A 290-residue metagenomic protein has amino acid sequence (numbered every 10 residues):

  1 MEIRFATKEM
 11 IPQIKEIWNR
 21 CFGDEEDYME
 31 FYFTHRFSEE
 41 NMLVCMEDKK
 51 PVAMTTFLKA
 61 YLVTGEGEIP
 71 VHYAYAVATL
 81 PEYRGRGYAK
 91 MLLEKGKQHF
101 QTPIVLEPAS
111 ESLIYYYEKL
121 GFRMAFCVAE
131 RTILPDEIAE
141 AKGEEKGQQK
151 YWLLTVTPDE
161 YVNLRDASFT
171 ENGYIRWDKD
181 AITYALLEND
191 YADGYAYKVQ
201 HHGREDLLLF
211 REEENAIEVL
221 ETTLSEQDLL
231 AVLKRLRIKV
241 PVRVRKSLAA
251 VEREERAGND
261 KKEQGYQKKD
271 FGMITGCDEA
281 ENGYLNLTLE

Functional and structural regions predicted by a protein language model:
M1-I3: Extreme N-terminal starter segment of soluble prokaryotic enzymes
I11, W18-V63, N172-A196: Active-site rim helix/loop that mediates acceptor-substrate recognition in acyltransferases
L43-C45, V52, L58-V63, Y75 (+5 more regions): Core nucleotidyl-transferase/polymerase catalytic module
V44, K50-Y61, V71-Y73, A78 (+2 more regions): Conserved beta-strand in the GNAT
A76-T79, G85-H99, S225-R237: Conserved acetyl-CoA-binding loop-helix of GNAT-fold acetyltransferases
L93, H99-S110, I238-A249: Conserved GNAT acetyl-CoA-binding A-motif
E118-K142, E218-Q227, L233-E290: Active-site/acyl-donor-binding loops of N-acyltransferases
R123-T223: Amide-forming acyltransferase catalytic core, primarily the GNAT-like/NAT-type and related acyltransferase folds
